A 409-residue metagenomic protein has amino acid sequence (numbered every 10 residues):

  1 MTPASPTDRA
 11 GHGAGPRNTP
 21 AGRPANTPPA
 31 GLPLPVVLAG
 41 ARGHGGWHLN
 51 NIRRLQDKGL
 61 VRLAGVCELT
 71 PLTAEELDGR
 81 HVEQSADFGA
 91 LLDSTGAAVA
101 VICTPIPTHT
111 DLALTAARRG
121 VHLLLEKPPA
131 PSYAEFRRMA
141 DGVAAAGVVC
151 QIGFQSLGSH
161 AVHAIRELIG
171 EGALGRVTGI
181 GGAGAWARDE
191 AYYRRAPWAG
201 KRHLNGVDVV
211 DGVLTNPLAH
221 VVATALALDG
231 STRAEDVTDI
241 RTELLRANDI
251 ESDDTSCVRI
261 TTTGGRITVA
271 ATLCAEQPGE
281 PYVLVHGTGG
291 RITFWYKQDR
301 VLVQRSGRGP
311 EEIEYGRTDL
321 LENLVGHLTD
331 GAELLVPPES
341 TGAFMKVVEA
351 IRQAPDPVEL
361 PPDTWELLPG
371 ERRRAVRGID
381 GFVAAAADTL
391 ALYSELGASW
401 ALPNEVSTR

Functional and structural regions predicted by a protein language model:
T2-R80: N-terminal Rossmann-like dinucleotide-binding module
V61-L63, D330-T341: Glycine- and charged-residue-rich phosphate/anionic-cofactor binding loop of Rossmann-like
G65, V99, G179: Short, Asp-centered acidic motifs that coordinate Mg2+ and/or phosphate in catalytic or ligand-binding sites
E83-D87: Short acidic-hydrophobic, aromatic-tinged amphipathic segments that line or gate anion-handling sites
V99, P105-I106, T110-L157: Beta-strand-loop-alpha-helix segment that lines the small-molecule cofactor/substrate pocket of alpha/beta enzymes
L157-I240, R246-N248: Predominantly a Rossmann-like dinucleotide-binding segment in NAD(P)-dependent oxidoreductases
N216-R300, S306-L334, V348-R352, W365-R409: Contiguous beta-strand/loop segments that form the cofactor/metal-binding neighborhood of enzyme cores
Q353-L360: A short N-terminal helical cap/helix-turn-helix that marks the beginning of AMP-binding/adenylate-forming
